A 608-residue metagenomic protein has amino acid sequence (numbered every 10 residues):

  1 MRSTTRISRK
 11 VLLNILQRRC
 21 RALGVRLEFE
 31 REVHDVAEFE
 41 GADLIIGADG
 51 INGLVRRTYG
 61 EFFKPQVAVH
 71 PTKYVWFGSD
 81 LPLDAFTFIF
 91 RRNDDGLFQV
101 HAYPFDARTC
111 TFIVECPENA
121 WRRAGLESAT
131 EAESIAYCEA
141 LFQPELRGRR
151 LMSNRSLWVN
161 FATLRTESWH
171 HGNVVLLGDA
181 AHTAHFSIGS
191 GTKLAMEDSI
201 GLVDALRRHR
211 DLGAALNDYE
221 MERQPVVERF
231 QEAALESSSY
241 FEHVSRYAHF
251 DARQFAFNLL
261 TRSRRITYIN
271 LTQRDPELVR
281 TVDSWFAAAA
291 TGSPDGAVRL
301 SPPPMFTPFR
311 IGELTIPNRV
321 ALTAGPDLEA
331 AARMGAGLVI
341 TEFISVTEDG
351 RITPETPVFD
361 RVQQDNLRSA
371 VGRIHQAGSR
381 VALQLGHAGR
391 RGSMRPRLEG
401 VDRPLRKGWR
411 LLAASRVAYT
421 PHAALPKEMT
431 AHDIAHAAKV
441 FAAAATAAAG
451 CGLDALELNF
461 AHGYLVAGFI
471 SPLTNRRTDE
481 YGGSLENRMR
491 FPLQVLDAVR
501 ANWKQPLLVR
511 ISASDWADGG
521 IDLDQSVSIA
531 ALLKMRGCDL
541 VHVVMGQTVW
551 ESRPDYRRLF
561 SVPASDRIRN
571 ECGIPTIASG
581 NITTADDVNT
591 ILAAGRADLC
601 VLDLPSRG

Functional and structural regions predicted by a protein language model:
M1-W76, P276-A288: Conserved N-terminal helical subregion
R2-T5, F63-K64, L126-E127, G191 (+3 more regions): Short glycine-enriched, charge-decorated loop/helix-capping segments at active-site entrances that position
S8, L23, P82-T163, R210: Conserved FAD/dinucleotide-binding core of flavoprotein oxidoreductases
R26, D43-I45, V175, R380 (+1 more regions): Hydrophobic "anchor" residues on beta-strands that sit immediately upstream of conserved functional sites
I46-G47, L157-E236, Y240: Conserved mid-domain beta->alpha element of the FAD-binding
F77, D179, D603: Active-site glycine-centered loops adjacent to acidic/histidine catalytic or metal-binding residues that shape
D204-P294: C-terminal helical "tail/cap" subdomain of flavin- and related membrane-associated enzymes
T281-G608: Flavin-dependent oxidoreductase catalytic cores
